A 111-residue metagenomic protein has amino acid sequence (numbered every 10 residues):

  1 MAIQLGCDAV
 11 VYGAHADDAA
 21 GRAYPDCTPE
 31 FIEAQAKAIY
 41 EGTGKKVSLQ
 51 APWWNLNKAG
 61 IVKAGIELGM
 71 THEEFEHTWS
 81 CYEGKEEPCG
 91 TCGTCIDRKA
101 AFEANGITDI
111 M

Functional and structural regions predicted by a protein language model:
M1-M111: Nucleotide-activated chemistry modules centered on ATP-dependent adenylation/adenylyltransferase
